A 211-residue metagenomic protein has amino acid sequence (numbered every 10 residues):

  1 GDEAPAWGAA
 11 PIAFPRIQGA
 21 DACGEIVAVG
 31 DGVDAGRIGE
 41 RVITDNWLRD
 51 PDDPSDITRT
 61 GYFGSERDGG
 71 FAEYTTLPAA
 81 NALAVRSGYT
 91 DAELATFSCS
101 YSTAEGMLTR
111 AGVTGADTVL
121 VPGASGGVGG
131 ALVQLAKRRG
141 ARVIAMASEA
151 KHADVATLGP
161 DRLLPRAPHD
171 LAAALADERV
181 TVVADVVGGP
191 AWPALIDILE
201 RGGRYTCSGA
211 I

Functional and structural regions predicted by a protein language model:
D2-R49: Glycine-rich beta-strand-centered segment in the early N-terminal region that forms part of a ligand/cofactor-binding
A9-P11, D45-G123: NAD(P)H dinucleotide-binding glycine-rich loop of Rossmann-like/cofactor-binding domains, especially the beta1-alpha1
I43, T181-A184: N-terminal Rossmann-like NAD(P) cofactor-binding module of classical short-chain dehydrogenase/reductase
R59-T60, P190-I211: Glycine-rich phosphate-binding loop and adjacent beta-alpha segment of Rossmann(oid) nucleotide-cofactor-binding
Y89-P168, I196: Mid-domain Rossmann-like dinucleotide-binding core that forms the NAD(H)/NADP(H) cofactor-binding site
P168-R179: Short amphipathic alpha-helix with an adjacent loop that forms part of the alpha/beta core around
